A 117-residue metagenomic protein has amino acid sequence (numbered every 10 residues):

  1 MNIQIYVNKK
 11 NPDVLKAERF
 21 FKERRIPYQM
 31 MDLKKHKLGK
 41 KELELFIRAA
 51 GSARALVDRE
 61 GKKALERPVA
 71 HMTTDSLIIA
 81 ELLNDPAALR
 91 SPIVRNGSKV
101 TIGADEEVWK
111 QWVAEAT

Functional and structural regions predicted by a protein language model:
M1-R24, Y28-L33: Local sequence-structure signature of Cys/Sec-based thiol-disulfide redox active-site neighborhoods
K35-T117: Thiol/selenol-based redox catalytic cores and closely related redox-interacting motifs
